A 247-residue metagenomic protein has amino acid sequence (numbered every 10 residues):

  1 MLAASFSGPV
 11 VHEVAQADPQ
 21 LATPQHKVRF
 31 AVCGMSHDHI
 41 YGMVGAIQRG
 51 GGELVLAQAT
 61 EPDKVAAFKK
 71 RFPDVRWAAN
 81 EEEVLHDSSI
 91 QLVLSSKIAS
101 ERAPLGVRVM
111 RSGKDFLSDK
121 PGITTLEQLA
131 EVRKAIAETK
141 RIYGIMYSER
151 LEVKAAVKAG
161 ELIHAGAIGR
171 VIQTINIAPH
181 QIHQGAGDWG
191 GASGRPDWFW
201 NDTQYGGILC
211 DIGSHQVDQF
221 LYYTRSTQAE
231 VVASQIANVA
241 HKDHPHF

Functional and structural regions predicted by a protein language model:
L2-F72, A192: N-terminal Rossmann-like dinucleotide-binding module
D38, I142, L151-H244: Predominantly a Rossmann-like dinucleotide-binding segment in NAD(P)-dependent oxidoreductases
L56, Q91-L92, G144, Q173: Short, Asp-centered acidic motifs that coordinate Mg2+ and/or phosphate in catalytic or ligand-binding sites
F68-V75, V132-I136: Short, conserved SAM-binding/catalytic segment of Class I S-adenosyl-L-methionine-dependent methyltransferases
R76-H86: Short acidic low-complexity segments
A79, S118, I145-Y147, A233-I236: Short loop/edge segments at beta-strand edges and connector loops that shape dinucleotide/nucleotide cofactor-binding
L92, I98, A103-L151, G166: Beta-strand-loop-alpha-helix segment that lines the small-molecule cofactor/substrate pocket of alpha/beta enzymes
